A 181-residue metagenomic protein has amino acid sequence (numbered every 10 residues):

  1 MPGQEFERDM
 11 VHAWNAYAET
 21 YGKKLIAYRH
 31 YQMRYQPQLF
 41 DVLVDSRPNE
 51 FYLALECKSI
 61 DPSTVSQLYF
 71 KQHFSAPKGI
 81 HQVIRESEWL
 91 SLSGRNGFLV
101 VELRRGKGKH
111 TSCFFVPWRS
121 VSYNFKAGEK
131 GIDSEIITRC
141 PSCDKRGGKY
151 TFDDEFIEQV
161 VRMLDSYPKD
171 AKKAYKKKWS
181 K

Functional and structural regions predicted by a protein language model:
M1-Q36, S46-P48, S180-K181: Acidic-basic catalytic patches of nuclease active cores, encompassing PD-(D/E)XK and other metal-cofactor nuclease
Q38-F40: Change "...and in nucleic-acid phosphodiester-cleaving endonucleases..." to "...and in nucleic-acid processing enzymes
V42-V44, F51-S63: Conserved catalytic cores of phosphodiester-cleaving nucleases, focusing on short active-site segments
C57-A76: Short beta-strand-loop-alpha-helix junction that forms the active-site gateway of nucleic-acid-processing nucleases
V83-L90, G148-Y150: Mixed-charge (Asp/Glu-Lys/Arg
S87-V121: Nucleic-acid nuclease catalytic cores
H110-T151: Short, low-complexity, polybasic intrinsically disordered segments
I137-K181: Charged phosphate-binding loop/patch that engages nucleotide di/tri-phosphates or the phosphate backbone of nucleic
